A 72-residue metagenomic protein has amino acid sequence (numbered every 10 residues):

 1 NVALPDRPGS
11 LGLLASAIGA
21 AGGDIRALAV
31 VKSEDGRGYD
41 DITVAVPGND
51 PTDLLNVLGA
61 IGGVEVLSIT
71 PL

Functional and structural regions predicted by a protein language model:
N1-L72: A conserved regulatory-domain signal marking ACT and ACT-like small-molecule sensing domains and adjacent regulatory
